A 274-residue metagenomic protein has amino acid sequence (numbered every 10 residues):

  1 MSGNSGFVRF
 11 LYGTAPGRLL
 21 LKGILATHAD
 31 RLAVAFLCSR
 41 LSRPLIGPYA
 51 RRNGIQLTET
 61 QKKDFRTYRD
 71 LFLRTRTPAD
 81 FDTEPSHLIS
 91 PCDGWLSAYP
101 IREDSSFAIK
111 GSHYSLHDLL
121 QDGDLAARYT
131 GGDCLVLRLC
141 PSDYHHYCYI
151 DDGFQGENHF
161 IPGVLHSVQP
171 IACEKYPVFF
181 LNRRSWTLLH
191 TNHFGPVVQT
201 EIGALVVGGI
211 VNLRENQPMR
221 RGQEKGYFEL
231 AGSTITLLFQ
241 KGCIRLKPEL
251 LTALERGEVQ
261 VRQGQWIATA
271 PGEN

Functional and structural regions predicted by a protein language model:
M1-N274: Contiguous, well-folded functional domains in the mature portion of proteins
